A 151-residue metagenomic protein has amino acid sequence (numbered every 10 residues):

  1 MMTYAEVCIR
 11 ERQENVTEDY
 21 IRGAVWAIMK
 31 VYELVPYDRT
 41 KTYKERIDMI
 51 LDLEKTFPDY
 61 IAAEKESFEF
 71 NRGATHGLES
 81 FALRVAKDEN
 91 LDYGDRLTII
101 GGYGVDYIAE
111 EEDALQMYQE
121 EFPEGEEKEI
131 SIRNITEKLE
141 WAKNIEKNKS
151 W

Functional and structural regions predicted by a protein language model:
M1-R12, I145, K149: Extreme N-terminal leader/activation tails
M1-T3, I21-M29, Y43-M49, T75 (+1 more regions): Short amphipathic alpha-helical heptad-repeat segments
Q13-Y20, L34-K41, Y60-E66, A86-G94 (+3 more regions): Charged, low-complexity interaction regions
N15-Y20, W26-V31, E69-F70, S80: A generic structured-segment signal
V25, Y32, A82, I108 (+4 more regions): Heptad-repeat amphipathic alpha-helical coiled-coil interaction surface used for oligomerization/assembly
Y43-Y93, I135-A142: Repeat-associated, polar segments at repeat-unit boundaries in modular proteins
